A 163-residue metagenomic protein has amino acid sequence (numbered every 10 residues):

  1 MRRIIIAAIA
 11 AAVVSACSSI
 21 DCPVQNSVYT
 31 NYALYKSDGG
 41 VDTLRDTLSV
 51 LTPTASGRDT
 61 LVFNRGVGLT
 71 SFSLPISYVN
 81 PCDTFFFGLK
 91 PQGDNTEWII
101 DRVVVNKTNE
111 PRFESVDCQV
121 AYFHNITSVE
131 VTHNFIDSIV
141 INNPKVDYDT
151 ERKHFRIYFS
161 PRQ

Functional and structural regions predicted by a protein language model:
M1-C17: Sec-dependent bacterial lipoprotein signal peptides
R3-I5, G66-L69, V131-F135, I139-V140: Generic detector of solvent-exposed, compositionally biased contiguous segments
V14-C17, V50-T54, A121-Y122: Generic detector of short, locally flexible boundary/turn motifs and exposed helical patches
C17-V24, P75-Q163: Extracytoplasmic cysteine-anchoring/structural motifs
N26-L44: Post-signal peptide N-terminal segment of mature Sec-exported envelope proteins
S37, S49, D59, F113-D117: A sequence/structural signal for flexible, mid-protein segments enriched in small/helix-disrupting residues
L44-T96: Tryptophan-paired
